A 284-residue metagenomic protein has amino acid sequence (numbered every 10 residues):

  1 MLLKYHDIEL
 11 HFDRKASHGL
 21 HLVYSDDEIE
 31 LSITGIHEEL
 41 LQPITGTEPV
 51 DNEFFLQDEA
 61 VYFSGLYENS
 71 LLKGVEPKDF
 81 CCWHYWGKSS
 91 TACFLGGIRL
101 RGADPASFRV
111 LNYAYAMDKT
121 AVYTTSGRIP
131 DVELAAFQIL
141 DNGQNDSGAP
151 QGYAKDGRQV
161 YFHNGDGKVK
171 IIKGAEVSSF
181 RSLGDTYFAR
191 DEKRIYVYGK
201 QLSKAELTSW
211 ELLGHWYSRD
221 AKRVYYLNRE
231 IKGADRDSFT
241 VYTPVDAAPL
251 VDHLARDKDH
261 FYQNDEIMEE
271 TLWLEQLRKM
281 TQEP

Functional and structural regions predicted by a protein language model:
M1-P284: Non-catalytic tandem-repeat scaffold regions and their flanking low-complexity/translocation tails
